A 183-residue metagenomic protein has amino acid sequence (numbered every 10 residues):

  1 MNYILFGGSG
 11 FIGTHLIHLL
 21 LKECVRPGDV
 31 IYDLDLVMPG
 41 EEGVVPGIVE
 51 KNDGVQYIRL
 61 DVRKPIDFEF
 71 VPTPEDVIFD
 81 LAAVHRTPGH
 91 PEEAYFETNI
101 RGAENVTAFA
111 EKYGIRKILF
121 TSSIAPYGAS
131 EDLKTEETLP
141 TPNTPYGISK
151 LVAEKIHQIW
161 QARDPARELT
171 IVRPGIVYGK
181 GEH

Functional and structural regions predicted by a protein language model:
M1-V77: N-terminal Rossmann/SDR dinucleotide-binding element
F6, L34, I78-A82, I118-I124 (+1 more regions): SDR active-site strand-loop-helix element
V44, T87-A94, A129-L133, E182-H183: Conserved catalytic-core motifs of eukaryotic protein kinase domains, centered on the activation segment
Y57, Y95, I118, L169-V172: Hydrophobic/aromatic anchor residues within beta-strands of the central parallel beta-sheet of Rossmann-like
R59-T98, F109: NAD(P)H-binding glycine-rich loop region in Rossmannoid oxidoreductase-like domains and their noncatalytic homologs
E104-P145, P165, T170: Conserved Rossmann-fold NAD(P)-dependent oxidoreductase catalytic core, especially the SDR/UDP-sugar
S149: Active-site helix of classical SDR
E154-K180: Conserved beta-loop-beta element that borders a ligand/cofactor-binding pocket
